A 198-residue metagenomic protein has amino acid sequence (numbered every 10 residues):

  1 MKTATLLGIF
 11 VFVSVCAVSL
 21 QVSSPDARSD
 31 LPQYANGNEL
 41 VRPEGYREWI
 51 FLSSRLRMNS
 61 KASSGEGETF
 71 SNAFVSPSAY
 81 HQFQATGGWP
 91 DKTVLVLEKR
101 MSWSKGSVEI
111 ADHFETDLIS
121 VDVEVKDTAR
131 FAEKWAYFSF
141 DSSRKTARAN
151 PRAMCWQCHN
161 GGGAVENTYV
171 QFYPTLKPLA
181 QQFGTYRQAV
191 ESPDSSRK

Functional and structural regions predicted by a protein language model:
M1-T5: Positively charged n-region of N-terminal signal peptides that target proteins for export
G8-A17: Bacterial N-terminal signal peptides
S19-P25: Signal peptide cleavage region of secreted peptide precursors
D26-A35, L40-I50, S54-N59, T86-K198: Sequence context surrounding c-type heme c attachment/ligation sites in exported
I50-F74: Secretory pathway targeting signatures of secreted, lumenal, and periplasmic proteins
T69-A85, G106-E109: N-terminal post-signal-peptidase region of extra-cytosolic proteins
